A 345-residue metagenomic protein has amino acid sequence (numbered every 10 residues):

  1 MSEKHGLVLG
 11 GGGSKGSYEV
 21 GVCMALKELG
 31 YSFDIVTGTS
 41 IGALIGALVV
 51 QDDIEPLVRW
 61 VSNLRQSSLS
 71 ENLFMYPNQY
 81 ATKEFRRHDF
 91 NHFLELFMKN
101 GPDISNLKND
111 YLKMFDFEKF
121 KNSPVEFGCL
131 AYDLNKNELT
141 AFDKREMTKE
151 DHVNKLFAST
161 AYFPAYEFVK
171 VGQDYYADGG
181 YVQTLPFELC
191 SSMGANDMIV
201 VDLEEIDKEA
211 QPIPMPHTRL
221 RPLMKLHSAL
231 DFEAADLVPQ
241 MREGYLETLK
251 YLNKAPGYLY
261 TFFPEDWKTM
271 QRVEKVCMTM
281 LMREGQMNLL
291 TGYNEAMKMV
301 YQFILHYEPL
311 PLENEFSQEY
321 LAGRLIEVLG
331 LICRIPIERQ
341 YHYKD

Functional and structural regions predicted by a protein language model:
M1-T39, A47-D345: Patatin-like phospholipase
